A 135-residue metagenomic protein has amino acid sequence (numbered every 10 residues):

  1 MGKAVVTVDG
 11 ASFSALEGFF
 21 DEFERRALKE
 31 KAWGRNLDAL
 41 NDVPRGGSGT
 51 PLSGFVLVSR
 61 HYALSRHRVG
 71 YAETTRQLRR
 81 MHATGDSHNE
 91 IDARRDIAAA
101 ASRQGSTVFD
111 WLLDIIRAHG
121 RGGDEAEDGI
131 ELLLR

Functional and structural regions predicted by a protein language model:
M1-R135: Positively charged, polar, low-complexity stretches
